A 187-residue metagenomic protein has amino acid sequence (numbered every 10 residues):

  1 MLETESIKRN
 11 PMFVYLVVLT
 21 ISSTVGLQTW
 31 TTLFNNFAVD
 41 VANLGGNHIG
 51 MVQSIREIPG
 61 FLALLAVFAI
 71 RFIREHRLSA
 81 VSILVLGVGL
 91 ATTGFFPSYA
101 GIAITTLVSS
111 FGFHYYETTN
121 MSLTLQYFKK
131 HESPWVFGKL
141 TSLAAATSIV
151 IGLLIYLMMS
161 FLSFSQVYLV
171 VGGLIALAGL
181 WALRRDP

Functional and structural regions predicted by a protein language model:
S6-G60: Helix-loop boundary and gating motifs at the non-cytosolic
I21, G89, A100-Y115: Hydrophobic core of transmembrane alpha-helices in multi-pass small-molecule transporters, especially MFS/SLC-type
D40-V41, L64-F72, I149-Y168: Transmembrane alpha-helix termini and helix-breaking/packing motifs in multi-pass membrane transporters
R71-I83: Cytoplasmic membrane-interface "Motif A"-like loop-to-helix N-cap segments of 12-TM Major Facilitator Superfamily
L84-P97: C-terminal ends and interior cores of transmembrane alpha-helices in multi-pass membrane transporters/permeases
Y115-F128: Intracellular juxtamembrane helix-capping segments at the cytosolic ends of symmetry-related transmembrane helices
W135-L153: Glycine-rich segments within core transmembrane alpha-helices of 12-TM secondary carriers
G172-P187: C-terminal membrane-cytosol helix-exit motif in multi-pass small-molecule transporters
